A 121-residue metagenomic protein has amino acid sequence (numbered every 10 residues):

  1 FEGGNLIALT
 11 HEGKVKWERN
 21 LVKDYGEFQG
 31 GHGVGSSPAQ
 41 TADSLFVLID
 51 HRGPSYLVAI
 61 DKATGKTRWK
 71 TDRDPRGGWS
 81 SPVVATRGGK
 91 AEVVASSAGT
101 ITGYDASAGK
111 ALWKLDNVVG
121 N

Functional and structural regions predicted by a protein language model:
F1-N121: Noncatalytic, solvent-exposed loop/strand surfaces of beta-propeller-type extracellular/periplasmic domains
